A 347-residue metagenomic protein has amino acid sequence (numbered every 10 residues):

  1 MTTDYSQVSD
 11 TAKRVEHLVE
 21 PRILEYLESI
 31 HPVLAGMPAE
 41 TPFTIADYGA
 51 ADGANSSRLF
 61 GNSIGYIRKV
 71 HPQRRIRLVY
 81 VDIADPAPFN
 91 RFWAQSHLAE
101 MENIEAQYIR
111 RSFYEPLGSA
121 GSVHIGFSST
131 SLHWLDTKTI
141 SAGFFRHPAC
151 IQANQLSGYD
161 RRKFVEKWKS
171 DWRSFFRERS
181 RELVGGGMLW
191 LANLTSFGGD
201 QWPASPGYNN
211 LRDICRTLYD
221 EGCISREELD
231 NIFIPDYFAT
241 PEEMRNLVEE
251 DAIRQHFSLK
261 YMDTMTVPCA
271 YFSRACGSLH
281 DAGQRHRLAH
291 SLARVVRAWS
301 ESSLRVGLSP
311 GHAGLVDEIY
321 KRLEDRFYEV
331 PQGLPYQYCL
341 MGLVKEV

Functional and structural regions predicted by a protein language model:
M1-A106, R110-S122, H133-Q155, L191-F197 (+2 more regions): N-terminal charged/capping segments associated with class I S-adenosyl-L-methionine
R22, K167-D171, D236-T240: Soluble or luminal CAZymes and related metallo-dependent hydrolases
A120-G121, E178-G187, E346: Secondary-structure boundary elements
S128-D171, L183, F197-E228: Mobile active-site "lid"/loop adjacent to the S-adenosyl-L-methionine
W168-K169, F176-R177, G187-L189: A conserved active-site cap/scaffold subdomain adjacent to cofactor or substrate pockets
D171-E178, E182, L247: Short, conserved SAM-binding segment of the class I
G185-H312: Substrate-binding/catalytic lobe of Class I Rossmann-like enzymes that use SAM or dcSAM, i.e., the mid-to-C-terminal
